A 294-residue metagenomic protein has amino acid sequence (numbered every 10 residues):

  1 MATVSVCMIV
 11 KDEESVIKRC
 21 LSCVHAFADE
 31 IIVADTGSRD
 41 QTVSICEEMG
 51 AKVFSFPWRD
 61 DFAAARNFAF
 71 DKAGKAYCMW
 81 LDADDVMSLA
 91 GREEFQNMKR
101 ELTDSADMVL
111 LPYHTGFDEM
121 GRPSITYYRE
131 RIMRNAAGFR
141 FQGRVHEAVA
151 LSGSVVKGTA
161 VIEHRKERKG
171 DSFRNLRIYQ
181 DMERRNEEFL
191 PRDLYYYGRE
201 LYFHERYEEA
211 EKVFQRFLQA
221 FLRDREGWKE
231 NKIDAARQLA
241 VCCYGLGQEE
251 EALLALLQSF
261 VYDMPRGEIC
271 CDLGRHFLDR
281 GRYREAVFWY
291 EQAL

Functional and structural regions predicted by a protein language model:
M1-C23: N-proximal low-complexity "stem/linker" segments adjacent to membrane-targeting elements
C23, D35-E47, W58, D82: A conserved acidic beta->alpha catalytic loop
H25, F173-L176, Q180, E211 (+5 more regions): Tetratricopeptide repeat
V43-F68, K72: Conserved donor nucleotide-binding strand/loop of the catalytic core
A64-F70, A76, M87-K212, R216 (+1 more regions): Catalytic-site signature of metal-activated, phosphate-bearing donor transferases, centered on the GT-A/GT-A-like
R192, G227-D234, E268: Start-of-helix register in tetratricopeptide repeats
